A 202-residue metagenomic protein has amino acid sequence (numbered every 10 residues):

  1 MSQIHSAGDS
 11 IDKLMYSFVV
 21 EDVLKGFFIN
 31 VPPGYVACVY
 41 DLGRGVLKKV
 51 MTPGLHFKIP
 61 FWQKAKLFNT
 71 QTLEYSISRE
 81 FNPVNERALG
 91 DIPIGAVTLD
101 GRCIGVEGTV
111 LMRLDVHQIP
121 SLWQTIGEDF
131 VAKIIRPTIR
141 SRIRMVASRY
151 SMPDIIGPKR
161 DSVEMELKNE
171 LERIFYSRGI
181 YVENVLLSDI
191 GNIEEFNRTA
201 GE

Functional and structural regions predicted by a protein language model:
M1-G201: N-terminal hydrophobic membrane-entry segments
